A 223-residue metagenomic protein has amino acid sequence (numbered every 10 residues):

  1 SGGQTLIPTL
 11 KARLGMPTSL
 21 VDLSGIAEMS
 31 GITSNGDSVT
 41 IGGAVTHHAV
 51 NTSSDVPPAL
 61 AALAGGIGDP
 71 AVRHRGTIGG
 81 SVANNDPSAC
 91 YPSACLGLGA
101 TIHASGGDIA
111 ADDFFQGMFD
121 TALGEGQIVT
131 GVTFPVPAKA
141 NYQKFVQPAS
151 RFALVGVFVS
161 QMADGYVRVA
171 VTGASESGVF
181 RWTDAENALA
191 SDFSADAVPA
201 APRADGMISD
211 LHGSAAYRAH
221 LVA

Functional and structural regions predicted by a protein language model:
S1-A223: C-terminal structural segment of proteins
